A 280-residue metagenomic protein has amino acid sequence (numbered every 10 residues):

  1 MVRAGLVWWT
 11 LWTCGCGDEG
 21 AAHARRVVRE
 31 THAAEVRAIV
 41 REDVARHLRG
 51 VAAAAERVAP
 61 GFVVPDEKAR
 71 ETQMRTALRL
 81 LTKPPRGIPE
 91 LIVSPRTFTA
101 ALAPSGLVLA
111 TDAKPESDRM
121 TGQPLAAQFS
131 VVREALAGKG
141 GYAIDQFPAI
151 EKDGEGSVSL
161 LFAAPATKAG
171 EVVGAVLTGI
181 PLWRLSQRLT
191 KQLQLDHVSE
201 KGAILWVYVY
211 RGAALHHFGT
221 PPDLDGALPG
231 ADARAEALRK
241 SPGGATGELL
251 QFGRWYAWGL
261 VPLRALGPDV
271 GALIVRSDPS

Functional and structural regions predicted by a protein language model:
M1-W8: Sec-dependent signal peptide recognition, specifically the positively charged N-region followed immediately by
T13-G15: C-terminal motif of bacterial Sec signal peptides marking the signal peptidase cleavage site
G17-E19: Bacterial signal peptide processing site
A24-I39, D43-G141, R188-V198, I204-W206: Extracytoplasmic/periplasmic sensory segments of membrane signal-transduction proteins
L107-V108, V172, A214-L215: Hydrophobic "anchor" residues
T111-D112, R184-A257, V261: Intrinsic low-complexity, intrinsically disordered coil/linker regions enriched in small/polar and charged residues
A113-L177, G243-Y256: Extracytoplasmic/periplasmic ligand-binding sensor regions of membrane-associated signaling proteins
S157-L193, A257-S280: Conserved beta-strands of PAS-like sensory domains
